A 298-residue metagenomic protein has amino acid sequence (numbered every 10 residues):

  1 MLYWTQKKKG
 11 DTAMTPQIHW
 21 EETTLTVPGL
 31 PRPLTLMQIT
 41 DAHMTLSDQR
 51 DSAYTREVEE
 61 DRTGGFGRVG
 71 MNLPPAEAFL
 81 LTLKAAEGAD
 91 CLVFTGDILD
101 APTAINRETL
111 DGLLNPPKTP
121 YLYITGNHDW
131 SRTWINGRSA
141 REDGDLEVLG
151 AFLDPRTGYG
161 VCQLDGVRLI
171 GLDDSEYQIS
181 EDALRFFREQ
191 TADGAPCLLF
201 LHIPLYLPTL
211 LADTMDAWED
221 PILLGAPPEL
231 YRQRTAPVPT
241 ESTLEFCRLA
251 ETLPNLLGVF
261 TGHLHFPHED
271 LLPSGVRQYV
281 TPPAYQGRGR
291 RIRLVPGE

Functional and structural regions predicted by a protein language model:
L2-A104: N-terminal active-site segment of His-dependent metallophosphoesterases
P16-P28, A104-L198, I222-E229, E269-P296: Extended active-site neighborhood of metal-dependent phosphoesterases/phosphodiesterases
L36-Q38, F94, Y123, L199 (+1 more regions): Residue-level marker for buried hydrophobic side chains located in beta-strands that build the well-ordered beta-sheet
D41, G96-D97, G126-N127, H202 (+1 more regions): Active-site glycine-centered loops adjacent to acidic/histidine catalytic or metal-binding residues that shape
H43-L46, S131, L205-L207: Feature marks short, surface-exposed loop/turn motifs that line or immediately flank catalytic pockets and channel
R50-G70, A140-E147, M215-P237: Charged, glycine/proline-rich intrinsically disordered loops and linkers
F66-N72, I98-A101, D173-Q178, R232-P237: The substrate-binding groove and active-site-proximal loops of carbohydrate-active enzymes, especially glycoside
F79-C91, R168-I170, Y177-L271: His/acidic metal-ligating clusters that form di-metal
